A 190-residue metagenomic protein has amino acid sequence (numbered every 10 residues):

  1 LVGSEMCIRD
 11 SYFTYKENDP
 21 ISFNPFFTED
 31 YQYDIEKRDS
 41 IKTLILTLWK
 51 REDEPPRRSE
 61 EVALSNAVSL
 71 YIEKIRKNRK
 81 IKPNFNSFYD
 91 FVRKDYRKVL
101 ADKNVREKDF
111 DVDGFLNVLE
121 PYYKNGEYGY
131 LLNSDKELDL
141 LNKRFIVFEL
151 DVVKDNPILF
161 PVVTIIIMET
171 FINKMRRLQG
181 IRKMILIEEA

Functional and structural regions predicted by a protein language model:
V2-E5, R9-A190: P-loop NTPase motor domains
